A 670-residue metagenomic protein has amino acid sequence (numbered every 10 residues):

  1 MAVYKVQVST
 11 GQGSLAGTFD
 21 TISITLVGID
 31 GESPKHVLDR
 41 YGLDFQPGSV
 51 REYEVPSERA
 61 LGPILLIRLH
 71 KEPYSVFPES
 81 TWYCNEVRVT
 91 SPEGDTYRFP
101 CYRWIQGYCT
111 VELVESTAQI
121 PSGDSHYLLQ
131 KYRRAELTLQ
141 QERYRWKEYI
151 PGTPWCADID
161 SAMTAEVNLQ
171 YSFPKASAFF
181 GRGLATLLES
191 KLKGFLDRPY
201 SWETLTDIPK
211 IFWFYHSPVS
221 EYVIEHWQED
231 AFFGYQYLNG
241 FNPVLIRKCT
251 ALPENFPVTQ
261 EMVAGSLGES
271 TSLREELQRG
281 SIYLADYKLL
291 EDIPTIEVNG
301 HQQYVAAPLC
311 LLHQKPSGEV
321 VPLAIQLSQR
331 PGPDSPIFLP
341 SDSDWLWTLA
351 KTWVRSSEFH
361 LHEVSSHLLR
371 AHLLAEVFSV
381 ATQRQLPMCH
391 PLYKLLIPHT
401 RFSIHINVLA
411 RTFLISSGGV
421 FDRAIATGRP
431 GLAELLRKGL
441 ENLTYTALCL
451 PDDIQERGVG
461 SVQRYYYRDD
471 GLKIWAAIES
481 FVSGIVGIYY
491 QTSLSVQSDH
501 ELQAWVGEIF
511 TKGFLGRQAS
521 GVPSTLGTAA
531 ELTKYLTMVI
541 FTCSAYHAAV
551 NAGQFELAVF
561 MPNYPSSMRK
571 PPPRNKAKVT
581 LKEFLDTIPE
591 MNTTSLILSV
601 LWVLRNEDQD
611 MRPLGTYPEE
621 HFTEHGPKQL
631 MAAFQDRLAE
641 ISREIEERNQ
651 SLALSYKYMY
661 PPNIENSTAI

Functional and structural regions predicted by a protein language model:
M1-I670: Long, compositionally biased charged/polar stretches
